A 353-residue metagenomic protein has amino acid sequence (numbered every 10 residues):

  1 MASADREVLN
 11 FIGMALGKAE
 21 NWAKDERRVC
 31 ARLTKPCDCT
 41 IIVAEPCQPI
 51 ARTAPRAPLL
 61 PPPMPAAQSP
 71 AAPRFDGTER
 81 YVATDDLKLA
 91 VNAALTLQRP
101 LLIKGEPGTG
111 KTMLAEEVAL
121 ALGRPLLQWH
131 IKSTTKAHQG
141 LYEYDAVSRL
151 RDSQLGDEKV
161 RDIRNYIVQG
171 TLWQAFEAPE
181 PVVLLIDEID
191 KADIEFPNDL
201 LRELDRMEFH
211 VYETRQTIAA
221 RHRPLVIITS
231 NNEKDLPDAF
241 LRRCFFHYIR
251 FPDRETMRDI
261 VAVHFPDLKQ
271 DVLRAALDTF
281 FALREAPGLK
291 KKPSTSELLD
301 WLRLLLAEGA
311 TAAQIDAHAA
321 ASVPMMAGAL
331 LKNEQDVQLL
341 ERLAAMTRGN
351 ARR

Functional and structural regions predicted by a protein language model:
M1-R6: Short alpha-helix boundary/capping segments
E7, F11-E26: Ser/Thr/Pro/Gly-rich low-complexity, intrinsically disordered segments
F11, I50, L59-P63, A71: Terminal intrinsically disordered, low-complexity tails
G13, I42-V43, A51: Residues marking helix boundaries in flexible regions
K24, R32, D38-I42, Q48 (+1 more regions): Short, positively charged and aromatic/hydrophobic N-terminal segments
P63-R353: C-terminal regulatory/interaction module of P-loop NTP-utilizing enzymes
